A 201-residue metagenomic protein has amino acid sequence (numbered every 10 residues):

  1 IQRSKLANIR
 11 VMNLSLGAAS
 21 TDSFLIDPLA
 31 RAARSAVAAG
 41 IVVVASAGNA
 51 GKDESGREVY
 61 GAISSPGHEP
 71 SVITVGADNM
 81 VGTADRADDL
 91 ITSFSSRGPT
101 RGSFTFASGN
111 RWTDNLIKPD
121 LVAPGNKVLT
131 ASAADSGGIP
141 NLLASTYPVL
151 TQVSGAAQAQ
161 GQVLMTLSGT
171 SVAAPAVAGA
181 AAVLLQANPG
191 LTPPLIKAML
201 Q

Functional and structural regions predicted by a protein language model:
I1-Q201: Loop-rich non-cytosolic ectodomains and luminal regions
